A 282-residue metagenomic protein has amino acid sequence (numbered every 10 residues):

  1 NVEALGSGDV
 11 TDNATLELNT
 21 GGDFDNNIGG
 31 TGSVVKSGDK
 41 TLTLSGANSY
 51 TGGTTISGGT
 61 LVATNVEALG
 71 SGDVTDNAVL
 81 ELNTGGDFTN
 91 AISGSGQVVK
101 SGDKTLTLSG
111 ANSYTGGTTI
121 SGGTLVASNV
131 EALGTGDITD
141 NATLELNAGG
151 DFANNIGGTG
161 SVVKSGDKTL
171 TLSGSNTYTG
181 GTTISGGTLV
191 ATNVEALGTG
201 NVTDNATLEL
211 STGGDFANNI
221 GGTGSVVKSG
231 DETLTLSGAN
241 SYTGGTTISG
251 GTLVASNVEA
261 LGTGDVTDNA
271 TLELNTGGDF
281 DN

Functional and structural regions predicted by a protein language model:
N1-A14, L18-G30, L44-S95, T107-G158 (+2 more regions): Surface-exposed loop/turn positions within long extracellular repeat scaffolds, especially the passenger domains
